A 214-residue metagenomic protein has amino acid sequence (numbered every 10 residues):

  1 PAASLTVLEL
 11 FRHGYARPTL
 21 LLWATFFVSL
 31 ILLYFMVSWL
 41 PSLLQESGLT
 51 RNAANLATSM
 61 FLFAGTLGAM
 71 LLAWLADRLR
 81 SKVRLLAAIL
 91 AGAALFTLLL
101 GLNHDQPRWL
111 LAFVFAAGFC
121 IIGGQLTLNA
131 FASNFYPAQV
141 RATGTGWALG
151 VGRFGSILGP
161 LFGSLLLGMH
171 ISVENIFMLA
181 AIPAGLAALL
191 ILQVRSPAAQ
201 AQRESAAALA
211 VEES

Functional and structural regions predicted by a protein language model:
F11-M70: Extracytoplasmic gate region of multi-pass secondary transporters
L44-Q45, L75-A76, G163-I171: Interfacial helix-cap and linker-helix signal at transmembrane-aqueous boundaries of multi-pass secondary transporters
M70-S81: Helix-to-loop junctions at the C-terminal end of transmembrane segments in multipass secondary transporters
R84-L98: Structural signature of the two symmetry-related core transmembrane helices
L102-A112: Helix-loop junctions at membrane interfaces in 12-TM secondary transporters
G123-Y136: Intracellular juxtamembrane helix-capping segments at the cytosolic ends of symmetry-related transmembrane helices
L167-I182: A membrane-interface helix-boundary motif in multi-pass transporters
A181-A208: Multi-pass alpha-helical transporter architecture, strongest for 12-TM Major Facilitator/SLC carriers used
